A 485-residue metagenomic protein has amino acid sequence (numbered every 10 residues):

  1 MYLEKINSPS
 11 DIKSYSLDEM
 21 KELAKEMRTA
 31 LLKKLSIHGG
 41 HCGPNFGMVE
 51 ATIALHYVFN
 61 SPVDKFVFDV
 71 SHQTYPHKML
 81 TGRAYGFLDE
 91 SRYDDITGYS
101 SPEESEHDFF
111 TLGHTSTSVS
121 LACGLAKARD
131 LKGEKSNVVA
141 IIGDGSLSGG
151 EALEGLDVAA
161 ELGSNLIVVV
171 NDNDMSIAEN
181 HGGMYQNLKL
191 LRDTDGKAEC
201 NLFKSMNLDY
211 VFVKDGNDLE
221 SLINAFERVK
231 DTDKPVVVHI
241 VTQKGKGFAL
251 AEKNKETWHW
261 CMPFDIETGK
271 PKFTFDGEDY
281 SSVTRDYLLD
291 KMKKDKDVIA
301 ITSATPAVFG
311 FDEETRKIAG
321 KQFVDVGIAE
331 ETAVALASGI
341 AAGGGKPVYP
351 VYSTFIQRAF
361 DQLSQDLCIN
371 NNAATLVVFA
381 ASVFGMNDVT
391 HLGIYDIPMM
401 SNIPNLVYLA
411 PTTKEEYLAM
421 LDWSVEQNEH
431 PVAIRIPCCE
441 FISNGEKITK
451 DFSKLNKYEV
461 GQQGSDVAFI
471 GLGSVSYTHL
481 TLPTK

Functional and structural regions predicted by a protein language model:
M1-S71, Y75-K78, D215: N-terminal amphipathic, basic-rich helices that act as targeting or association modules
H41-L162, V298, S303, D312-E313: Cofactor-binding active-site loop characterized by glycine-rich and histidine/acidic residues
P76-G82, L147-L156, A178-G183, K189 (+9 more regions): Short acidic, glycine/serine/threonine-rich loops at helix termini
L88-Y93, E161-N171, I369-A380: A glycine-rich helix N-cap at a beta->alpha junction
K127, L131-S136, G182-A225, G343-G345 (+2 more regions): Conserved thiamine diphosphate
N173-T284: Long, well-ordered, tryptophan-enriched scaffold segments
F248-Q357, Q362-N371, I470-G473: Non-catalytic terminal/interface segments that mediate subunit docking, oligomerization, and allosteric communication
T478-T484: Conserved small/polar residues in nucleotide/adenosyl-binding loops
